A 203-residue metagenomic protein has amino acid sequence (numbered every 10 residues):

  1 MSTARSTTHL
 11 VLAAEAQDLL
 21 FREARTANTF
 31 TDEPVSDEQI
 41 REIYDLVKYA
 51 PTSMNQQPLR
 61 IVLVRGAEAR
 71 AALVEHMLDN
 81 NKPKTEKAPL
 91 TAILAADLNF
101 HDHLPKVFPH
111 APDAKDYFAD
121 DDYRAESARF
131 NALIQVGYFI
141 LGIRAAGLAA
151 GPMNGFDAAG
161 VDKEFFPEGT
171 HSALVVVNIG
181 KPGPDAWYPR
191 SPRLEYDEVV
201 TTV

Functional and structural regions predicted by a protein language model:
S2-H101, V200-V203: N-terminal amphipathic, basic helical "cap/leader" segment at the start of enzyme domains
V47-K48, A92, P112-E164: Small-aliphatic-rich amphipathic alpha-helix that forms the alpha element of a beta-alpha
Q56-L59, A145, L174: Short secondary-structure junction motifs
A72-V74, H103-P105, A186-R190: Short, well-ordered secondary-structure micro-motifs
H76, K106-V107, E164: Residue-level signal for well-ordered alpha-helical positions
K82-T85, T91-A96, P167-Y188: A glycine-rich helix N-cap at a beta->alpha junction
L104-D113: Short, flexible, mixed-charge acidic loops at enzyme active sites
P182-V203: C-terminal domain-closing interface element
